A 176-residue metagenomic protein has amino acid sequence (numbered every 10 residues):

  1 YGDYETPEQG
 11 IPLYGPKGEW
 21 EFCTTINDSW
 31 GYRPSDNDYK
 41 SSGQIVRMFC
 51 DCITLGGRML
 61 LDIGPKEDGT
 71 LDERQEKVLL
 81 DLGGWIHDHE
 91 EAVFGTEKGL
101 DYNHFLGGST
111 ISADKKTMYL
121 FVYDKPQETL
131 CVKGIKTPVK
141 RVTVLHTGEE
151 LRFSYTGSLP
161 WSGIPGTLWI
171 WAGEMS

Functional and structural regions predicted by a protein language model:
Y1-S176: Mature catalytic domains of secreted/periplasmic carbohydrate-active enzymes
